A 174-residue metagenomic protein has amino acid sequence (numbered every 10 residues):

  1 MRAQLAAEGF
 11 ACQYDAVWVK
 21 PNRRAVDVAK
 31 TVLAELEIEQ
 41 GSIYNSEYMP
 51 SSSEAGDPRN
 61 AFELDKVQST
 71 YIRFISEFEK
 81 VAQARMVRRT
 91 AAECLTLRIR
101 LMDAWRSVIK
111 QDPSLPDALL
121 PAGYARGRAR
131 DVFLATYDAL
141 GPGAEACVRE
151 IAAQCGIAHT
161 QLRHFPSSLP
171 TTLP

Functional and structural regions predicted by a protein language model:
M1-A84: Mid-protein regulatory/catalytic core that forms ligand/cofactor-binding pockets and protein-protein interaction
A55-P174: C-terminal regulatory/effector modules of DNA-binding transcriptional regulators
